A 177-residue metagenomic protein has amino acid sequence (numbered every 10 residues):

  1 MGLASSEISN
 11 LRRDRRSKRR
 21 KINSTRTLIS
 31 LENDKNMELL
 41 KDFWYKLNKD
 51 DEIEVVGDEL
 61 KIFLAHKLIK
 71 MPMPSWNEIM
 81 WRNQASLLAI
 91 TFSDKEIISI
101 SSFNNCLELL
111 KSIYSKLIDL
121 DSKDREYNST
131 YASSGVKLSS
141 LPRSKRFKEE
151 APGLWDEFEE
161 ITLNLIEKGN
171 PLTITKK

Functional and structural regions predicted by a protein language model:
M1-R16: Membrane-embedded hydrophobic alpha-helical segments
N10, S17, K21, R146 (+1 more regions): Conserved aromatic-histidine-acidic binding/catalytic patches
N10, S17, S24, L88-T91 (+1 more regions): Primarily heptad-repeat coiled-coil rod domains in cytosolic scaffolding/tethering proteins
R12-D34: Juxtamembrane membrane-water interface segments immediately C-terminal to a transmembrane helix
L31-K177: Interfacial alpha-helical end/capping and short helix-turn segments at domain and membrane boundaries
